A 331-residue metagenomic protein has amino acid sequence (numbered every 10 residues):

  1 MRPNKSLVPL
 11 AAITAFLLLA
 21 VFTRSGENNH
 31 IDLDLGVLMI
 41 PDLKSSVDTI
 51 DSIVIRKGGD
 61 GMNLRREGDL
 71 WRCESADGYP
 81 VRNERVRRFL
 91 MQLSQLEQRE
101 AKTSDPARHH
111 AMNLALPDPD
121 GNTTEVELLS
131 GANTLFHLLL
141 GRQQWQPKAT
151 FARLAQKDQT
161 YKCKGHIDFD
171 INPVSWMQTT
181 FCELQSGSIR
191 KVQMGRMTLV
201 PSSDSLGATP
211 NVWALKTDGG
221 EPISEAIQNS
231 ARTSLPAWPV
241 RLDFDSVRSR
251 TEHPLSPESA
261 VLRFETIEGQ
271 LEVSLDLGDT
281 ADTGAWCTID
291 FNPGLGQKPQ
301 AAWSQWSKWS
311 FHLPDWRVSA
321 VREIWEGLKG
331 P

Functional and structural regions predicted by a protein language model:
M1-P331: Secondary-structure "cap/kink" motif recognition
